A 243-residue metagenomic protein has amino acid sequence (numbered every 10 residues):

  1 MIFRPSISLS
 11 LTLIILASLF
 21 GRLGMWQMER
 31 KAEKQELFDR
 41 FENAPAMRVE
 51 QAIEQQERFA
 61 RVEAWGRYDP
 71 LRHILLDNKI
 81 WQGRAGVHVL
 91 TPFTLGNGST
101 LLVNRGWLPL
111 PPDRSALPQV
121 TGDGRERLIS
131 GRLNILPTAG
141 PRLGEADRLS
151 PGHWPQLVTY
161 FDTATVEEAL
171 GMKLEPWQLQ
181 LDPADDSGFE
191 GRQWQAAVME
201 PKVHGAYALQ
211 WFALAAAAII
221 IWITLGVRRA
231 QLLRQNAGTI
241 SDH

Functional and structural regions predicted by a protein language model:
M1-I53, E57-H243: Surface-exposed, charge/polar-rich loops and edge strands
